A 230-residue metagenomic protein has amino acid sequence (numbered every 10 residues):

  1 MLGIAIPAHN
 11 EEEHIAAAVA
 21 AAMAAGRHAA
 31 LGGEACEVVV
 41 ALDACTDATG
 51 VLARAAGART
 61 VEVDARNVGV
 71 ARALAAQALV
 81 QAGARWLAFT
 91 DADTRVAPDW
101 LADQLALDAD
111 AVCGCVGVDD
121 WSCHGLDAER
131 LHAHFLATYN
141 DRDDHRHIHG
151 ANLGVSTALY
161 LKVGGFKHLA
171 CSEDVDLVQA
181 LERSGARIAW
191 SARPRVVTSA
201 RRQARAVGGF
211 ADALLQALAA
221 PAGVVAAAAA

Functional and structural regions predicted by a protein language model:
E11-H28: Short, well-formed alpha-helical segments that are part of the catalytic scaffolds of diverse glycosyltransferases
A30-A44, V61-V63: Short beta-strand/loop segment that forms part of the nucleotide-sugar
V39-V51, T94: A conserved acidic beta->alpha catalytic loop
A48, T90-A106: Acidic donor-binding/catalytic loop of UDP-sugar-dependent glycosyltransferases, especially processive GT2
G50-A82: Conserved donor nucleotide-binding strand/loop of the catalytic core
D99-L126: Conserved donor NDP-sugar-binding/catalytic core segment of glycosyltransferases
G114-C115, D127-R146, L218: Short, flexible, basic/aromatic active-site loop/helix in glycosyltransferases
C171-L177: Acidic donor-binding loop at a coil-to-helix junction in glycosyltransferase catalytic cores that engages
